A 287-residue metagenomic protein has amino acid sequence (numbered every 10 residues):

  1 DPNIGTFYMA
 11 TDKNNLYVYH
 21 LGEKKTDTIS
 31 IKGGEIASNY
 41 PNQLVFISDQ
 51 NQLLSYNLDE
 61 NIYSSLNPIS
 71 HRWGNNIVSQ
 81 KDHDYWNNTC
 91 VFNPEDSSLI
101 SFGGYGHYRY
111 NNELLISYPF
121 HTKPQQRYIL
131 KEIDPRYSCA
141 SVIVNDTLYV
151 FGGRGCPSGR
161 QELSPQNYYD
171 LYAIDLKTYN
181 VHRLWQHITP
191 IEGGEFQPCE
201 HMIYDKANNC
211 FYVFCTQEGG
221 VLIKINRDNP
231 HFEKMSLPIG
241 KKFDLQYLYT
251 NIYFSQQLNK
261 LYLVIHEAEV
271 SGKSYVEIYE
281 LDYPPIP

Functional and structural regions predicted by a protein language model:
N3-T6, Q50-N51, E95-S97, N145-L148 (+2 more regions): Short coil/turn segments that connect the beta-strands within blades of beta-propeller domains
G5-T6, Y40-V45, N51, W86-V91 (+3 more regions): Beta-propeller and closely related beta-sheet repeat lectin domains
D27-G33, L66-S70, G74-Q80, P124-K131 (+3 more regions): Beta-propeller fold detector
N61-S70, N112-K123, S141, L163-N180 (+2 more regions): Beta-propeller blade signature
S101-N111, G152-Y168, E267-V276: Short, conserved, GDST-rich strand-edge loop motifs in beta-rich repeat architectures
D134, W185-E200, N229-Q257: Conserved blade-ending motifs and adjacent loop-strand segments that build the rim/top face of beta-propeller domains
T189-H231, I265: Loop/turn-rich, solvent-exposed surfaces of beta-rich toroidal or solenoidal domains
Q246-P287: Blade-level signature of beta-propeller repeat domains, shared across WD40, Kelch, NHL, RCC1 and BNR/Asp-box propellers
